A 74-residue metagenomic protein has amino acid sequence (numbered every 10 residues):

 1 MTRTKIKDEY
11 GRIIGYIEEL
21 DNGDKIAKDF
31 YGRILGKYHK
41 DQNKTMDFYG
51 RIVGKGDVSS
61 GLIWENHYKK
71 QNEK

Functional and structural regions predicted by a protein language model:
M1-K74: Intrinsically disordered, low-complexity proline/glycine-rich segments
